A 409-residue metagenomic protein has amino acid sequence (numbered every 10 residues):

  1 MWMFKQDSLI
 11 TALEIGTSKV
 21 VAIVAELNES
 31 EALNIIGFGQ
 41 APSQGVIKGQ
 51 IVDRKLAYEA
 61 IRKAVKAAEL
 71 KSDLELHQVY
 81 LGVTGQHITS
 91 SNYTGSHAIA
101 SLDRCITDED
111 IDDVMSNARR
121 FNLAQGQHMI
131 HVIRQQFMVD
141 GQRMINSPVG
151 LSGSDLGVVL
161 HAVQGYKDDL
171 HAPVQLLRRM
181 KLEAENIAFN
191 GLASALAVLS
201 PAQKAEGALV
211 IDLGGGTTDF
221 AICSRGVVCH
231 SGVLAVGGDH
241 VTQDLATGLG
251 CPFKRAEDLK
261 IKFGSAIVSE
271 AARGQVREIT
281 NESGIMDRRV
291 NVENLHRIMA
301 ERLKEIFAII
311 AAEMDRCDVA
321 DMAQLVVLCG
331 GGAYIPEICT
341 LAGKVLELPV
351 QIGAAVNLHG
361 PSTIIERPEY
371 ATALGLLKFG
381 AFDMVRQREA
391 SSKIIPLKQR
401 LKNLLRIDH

Functional and structural regions predicted by a protein language model:
M1-K19, I23-V210, V227-C229, G238 (+6 more regions): Nucleotide/phosphate-binding catalytic cleft detector across ATP-hydrolyzing and phosphate-transferring enzymes
E14, D212, V233, G330-G331: Small/polar loops that bind or transfer phosphate-bearing groups
L81-Q86, Q324-Y334: Glycine-rich beta-strand-to-loop/alpha-helix junction loops that act as flexible
D219-A221: A structural feature that tracks compact, well-ordered secondary-structure segments with a strong bias toward
S224: A cytosolic small-molecule/anion-sensing beta-strand core signal
G237, V241, Y334, E369-G375: Catalytic-loop motifs flanking and including active-site residues across diverse enzymes
A308-V326, I335-G353, D383-V385: ATP-binding/phosphotransfer module of carbohydrate and carboxylate kinases, centering on a glycine-rich
